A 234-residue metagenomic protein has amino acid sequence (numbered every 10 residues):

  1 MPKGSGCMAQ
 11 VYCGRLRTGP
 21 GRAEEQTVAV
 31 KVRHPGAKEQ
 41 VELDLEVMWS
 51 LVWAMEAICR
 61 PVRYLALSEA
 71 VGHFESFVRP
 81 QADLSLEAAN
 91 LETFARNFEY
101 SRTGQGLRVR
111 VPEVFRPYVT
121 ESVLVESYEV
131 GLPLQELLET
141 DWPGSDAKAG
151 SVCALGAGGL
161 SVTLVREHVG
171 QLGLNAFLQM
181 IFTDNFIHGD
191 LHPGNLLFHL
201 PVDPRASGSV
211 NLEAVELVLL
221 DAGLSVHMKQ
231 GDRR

Functional and structural regions predicted by a protein language model:
M1-R234: Conserved catalytic cores of large enzyme domains
